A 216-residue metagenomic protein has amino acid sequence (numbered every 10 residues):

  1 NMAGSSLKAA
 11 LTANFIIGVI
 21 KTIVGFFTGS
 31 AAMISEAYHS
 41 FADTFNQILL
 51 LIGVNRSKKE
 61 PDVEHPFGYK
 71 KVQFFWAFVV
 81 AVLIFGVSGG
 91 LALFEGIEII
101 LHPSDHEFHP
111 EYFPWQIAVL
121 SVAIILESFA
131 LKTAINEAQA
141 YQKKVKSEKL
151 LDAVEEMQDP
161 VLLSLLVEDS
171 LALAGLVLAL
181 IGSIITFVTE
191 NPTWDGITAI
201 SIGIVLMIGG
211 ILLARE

Functional and structural regions predicted by a protein language model:
N1-I20: Topogenic membrane-insertion module of multi-pass membrane proteins
G4, S30-M33, P192, G196: Residues that define the loop-to-transmembrane-helix transition and helix capping in multi-pass membrane transporters
A9, I16, V24, I34 (+5 more regions): Residue-level marker of motif borders
A13, F27-K59, L93, I97 (+1 more regions): Acidic (Asp/Glu-rich) catalytic motifs at the cytosolic membrane interface
F15-T22, T28, S40-L50, L120-N136: Hydrophobic alpha-helical membrane-embedded segments
G18, T22, V54, I99 (+1 more regions): Conserved helix-loop functional segments at active or binding sites
G53-V72, H102-H106: Aspartate-rich (DDxxD/NDxxD/DxxxD) Mg2+/diphosphate-binding motifs and their adjoining helix-loop segments
V72-E216: Alpha-helical transmembrane segments and adjacent TM-loop junctions that form the membrane-embedded core of multi-pass
